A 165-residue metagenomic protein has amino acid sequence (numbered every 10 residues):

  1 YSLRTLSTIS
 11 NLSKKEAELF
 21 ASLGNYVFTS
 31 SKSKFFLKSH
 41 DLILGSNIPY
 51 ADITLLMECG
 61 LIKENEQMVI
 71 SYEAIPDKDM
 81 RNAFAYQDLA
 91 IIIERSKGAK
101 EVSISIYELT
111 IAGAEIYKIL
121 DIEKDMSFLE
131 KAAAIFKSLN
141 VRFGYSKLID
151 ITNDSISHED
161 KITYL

Functional and structural regions predicted by a protein language model:
Y1-V27: Short alpha-helical segments that sit at the start of domains
S2, L23-T54: Short acidic, hydrophobic short linear motifs in intrinsically disordered regions
T5-L6, L42, K118: Residues at structural and domain junctions
I9-L12, G45, D121: Generic alpha-helical structural element
A17, A21, T29-L37, L61-M68: Short, solvent-exposed secondary-structure capping/transition elements
L42-E94: Short amphipathic alpha-helical interaction segments
S71-I135, N140: Short, amphipathic alpha-helical interaction segments positioned at domain boundaries
E130-L165: Extended, compositionally biased alpha-helical segments that mediate assembly or anchoring
